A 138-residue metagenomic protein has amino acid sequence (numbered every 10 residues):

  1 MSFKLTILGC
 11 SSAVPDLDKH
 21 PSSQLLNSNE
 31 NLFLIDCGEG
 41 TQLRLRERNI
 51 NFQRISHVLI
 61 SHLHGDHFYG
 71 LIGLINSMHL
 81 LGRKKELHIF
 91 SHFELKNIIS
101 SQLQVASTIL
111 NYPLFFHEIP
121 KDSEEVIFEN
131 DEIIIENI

Functional and structural regions predicted by a protein language model:
M1-I138: Binuclear metal-dependent hydrolase catalytic cores
